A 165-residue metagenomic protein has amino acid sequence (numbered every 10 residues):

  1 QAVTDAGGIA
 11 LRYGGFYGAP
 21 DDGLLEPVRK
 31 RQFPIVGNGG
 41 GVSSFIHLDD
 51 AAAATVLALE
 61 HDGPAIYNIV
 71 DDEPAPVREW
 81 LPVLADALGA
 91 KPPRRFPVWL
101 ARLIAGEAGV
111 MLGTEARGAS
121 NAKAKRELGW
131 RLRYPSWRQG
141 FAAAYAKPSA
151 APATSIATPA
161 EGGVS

Functional and structural regions predicted by a protein language model:
Q1-A19: Conserved beta-loop-beta element that borders a ligand/cofactor-binding pocket
A10, F45, P74, R95 (+1 more regions): Short aromatic/basic micro-patch
L24-S43, D86, K91-A116: Alpha-helical membrane-targeting segments
L25-F33, G40-A75: Alpha-helical substrate-binding/gating segment
A51-T55, I69, W80, A124 (+1 more regions): Non-catalytic, hydrophobic alpha-helical segments
A54-T55, E60-A108, S149-P159, V164: Mid/C-terminal beta-alpha module of Rossmann-like enzyme folds, strongest in SDR-family dehydrogenases/epimerases
M111-S165: C-terminal amphipathic/interface module of NAD(P)-dependent oxidoreductases and related NAD-binding regulators
